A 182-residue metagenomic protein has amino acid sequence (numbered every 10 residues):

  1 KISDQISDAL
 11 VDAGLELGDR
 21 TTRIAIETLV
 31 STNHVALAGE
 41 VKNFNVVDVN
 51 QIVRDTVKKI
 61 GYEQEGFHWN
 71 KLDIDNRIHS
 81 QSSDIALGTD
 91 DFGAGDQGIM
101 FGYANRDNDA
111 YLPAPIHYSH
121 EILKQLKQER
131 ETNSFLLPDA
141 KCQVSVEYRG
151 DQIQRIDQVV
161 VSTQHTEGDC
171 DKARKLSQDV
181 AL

Functional and structural regions predicted by a protein language model:
K1-A25, L29-V30: N-terminal, positively charged regions that mediate nucleic acid binding
R23-N43: Short, charge-patterned binding micro-sites
I24, T32-H34, Q51, K58-E63 (+1 more regions): Glycine-rich, mobile lid/loop segments that gate access to catalytic sites or pores
V41-I52: Short, structured active-site "lid" loops
